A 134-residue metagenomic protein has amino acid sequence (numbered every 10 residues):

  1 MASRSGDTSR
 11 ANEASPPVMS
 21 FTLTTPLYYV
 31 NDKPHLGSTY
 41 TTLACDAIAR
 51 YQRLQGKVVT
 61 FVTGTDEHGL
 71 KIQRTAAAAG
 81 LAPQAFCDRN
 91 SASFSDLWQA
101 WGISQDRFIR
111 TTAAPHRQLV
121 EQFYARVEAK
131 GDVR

Functional and structural regions predicted by a protein language model:
R4, P16-R134: N-terminal, positively charged nucleic-acid-binding surface of large information/translation enzymes
